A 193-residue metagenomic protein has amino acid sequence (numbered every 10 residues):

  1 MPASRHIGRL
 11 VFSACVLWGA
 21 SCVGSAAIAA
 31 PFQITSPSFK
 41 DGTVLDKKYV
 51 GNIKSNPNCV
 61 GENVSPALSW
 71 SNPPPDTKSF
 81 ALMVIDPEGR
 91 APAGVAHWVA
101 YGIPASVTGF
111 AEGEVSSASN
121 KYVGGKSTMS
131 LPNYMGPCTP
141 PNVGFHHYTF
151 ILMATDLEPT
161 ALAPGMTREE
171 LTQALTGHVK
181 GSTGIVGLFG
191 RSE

Functional and structural regions predicted by a protein language model:
M1-G8: N-terminal secretory signal peptides that target proteins for export/translocation
G8-V16: Sec-dependent signal peptide hydrophobic core
L17-A26: C-terminal segment of classical bacterial N-terminal signal peptides
A27-E193: N-terminus-centered regions that define maturation/targeting leaders and the start of the first functional domain
